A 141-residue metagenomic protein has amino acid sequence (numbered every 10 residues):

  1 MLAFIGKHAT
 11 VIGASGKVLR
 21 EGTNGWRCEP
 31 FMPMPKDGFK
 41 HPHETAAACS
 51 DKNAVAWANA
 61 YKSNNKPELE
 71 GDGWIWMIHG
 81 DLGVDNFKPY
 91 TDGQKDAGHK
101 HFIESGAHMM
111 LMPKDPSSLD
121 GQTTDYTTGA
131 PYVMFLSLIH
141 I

Functional and structural regions predicted by a protein language model:
M1-P67: N-terminal secretory signal peptides
G13, P30-M32, I78-G80, P113-D115: Pocket-edge structural micro-motifs
G22-N24, D72, S105-A107: Residues that flank catalytic or metal-binding motifs in active/ligand-binding sites
H43-H99: Long, charged/polar, surface-exposed segments that mediate recognition or autoinhibition
D81-A130: Acidic, glycine-rich flexible loop segments
I139-I141: Conserved small/polar residues in nucleotide/adenosyl-binding loops
